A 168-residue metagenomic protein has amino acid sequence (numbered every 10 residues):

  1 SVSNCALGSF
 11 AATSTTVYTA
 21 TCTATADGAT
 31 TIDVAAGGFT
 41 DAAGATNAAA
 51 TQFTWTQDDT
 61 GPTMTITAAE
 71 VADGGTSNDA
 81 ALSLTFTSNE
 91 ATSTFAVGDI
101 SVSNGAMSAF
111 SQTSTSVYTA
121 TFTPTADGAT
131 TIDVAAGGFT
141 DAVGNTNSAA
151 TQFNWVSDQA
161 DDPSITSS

Functional and structural regions predicted by a protein language model:
S1-S168: Non-catalytic beta-sheet/beta-sandwich ligand-binding modules that flank or precede catalytic cores
